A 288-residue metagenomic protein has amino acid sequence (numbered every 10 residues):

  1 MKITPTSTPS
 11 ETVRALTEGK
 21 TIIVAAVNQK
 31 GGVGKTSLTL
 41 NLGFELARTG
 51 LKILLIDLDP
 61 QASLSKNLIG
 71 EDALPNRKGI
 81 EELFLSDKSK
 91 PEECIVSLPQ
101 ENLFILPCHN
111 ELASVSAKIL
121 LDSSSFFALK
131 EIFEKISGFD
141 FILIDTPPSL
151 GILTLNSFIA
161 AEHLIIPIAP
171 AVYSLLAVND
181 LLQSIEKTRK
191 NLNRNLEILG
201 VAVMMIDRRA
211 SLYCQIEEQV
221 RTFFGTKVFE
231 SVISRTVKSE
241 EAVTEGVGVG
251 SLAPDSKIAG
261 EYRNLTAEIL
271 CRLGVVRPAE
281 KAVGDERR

Functional and structural regions predicted by a protein language model:
M1-R288: P-loop NTP-binding core
